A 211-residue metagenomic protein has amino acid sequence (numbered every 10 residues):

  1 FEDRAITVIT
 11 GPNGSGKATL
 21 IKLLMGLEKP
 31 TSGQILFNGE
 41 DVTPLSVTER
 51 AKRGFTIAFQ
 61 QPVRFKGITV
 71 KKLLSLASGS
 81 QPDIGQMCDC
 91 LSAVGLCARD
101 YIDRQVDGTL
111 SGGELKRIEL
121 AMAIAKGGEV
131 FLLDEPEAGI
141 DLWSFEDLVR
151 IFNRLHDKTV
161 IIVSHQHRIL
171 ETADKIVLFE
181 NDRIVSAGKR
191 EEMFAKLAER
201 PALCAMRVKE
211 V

Functional and structural regions predicted by a protein language model:
T10-P12: The feature captures the beta-strand-to-loop junction immediately N-terminal to the Walker
M25: Helix-to-loop junction immediately C-terminal to a conserved catalytic motif
Q34-R50, D107: ABC ATPase NBD Q-loop/coupling interface
Q61, G67-D83: Q-loop/switch helix immediately C-terminal to the Walker
L120, V163: Hydrophobic anchor residue at the start of the ABC signature
A123-I124: ABC ATPase C-loop
E135-P136: Walker B catalytic motif
R183-M206: Conserved beta-strand-loop-alpha-helix hinge in the C-terminal portion of ABC ATPase nucleotide-binding domains
